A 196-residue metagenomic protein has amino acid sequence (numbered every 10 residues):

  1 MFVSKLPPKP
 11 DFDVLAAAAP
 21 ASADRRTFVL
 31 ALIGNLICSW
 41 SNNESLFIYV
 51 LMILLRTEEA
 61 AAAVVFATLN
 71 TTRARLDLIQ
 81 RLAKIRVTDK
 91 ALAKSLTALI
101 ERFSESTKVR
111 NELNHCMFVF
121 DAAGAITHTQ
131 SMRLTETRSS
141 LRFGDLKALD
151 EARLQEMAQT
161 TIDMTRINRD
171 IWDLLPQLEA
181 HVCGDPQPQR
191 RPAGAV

Functional and structural regions predicted by a protein language model:
F2-C38, S45-V196: Acidic, Ser/Thr/Gly/Pro-rich intrinsically disordered interaction regions
